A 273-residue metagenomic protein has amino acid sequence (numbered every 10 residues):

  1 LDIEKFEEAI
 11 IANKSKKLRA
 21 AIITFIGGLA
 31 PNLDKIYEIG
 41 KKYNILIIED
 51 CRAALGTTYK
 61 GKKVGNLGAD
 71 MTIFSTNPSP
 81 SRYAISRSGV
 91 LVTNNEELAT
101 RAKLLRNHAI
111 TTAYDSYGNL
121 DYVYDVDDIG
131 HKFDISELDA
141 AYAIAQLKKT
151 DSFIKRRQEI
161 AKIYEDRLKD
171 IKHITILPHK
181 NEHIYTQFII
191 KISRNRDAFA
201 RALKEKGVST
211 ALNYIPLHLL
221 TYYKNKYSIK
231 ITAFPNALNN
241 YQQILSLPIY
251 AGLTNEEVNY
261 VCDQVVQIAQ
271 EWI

Functional and structural regions predicted by a protein language model:
L1: Glycine-rich, highly charged phosphate/nucleotide-binding loops
E4-A12, K16, A20-T24, L29 (+4 more regions): PLP-dependent aminotransferase class I/II
R19-A20, N44-L46, K63, D70-M71 (+1 more regions): Proline-centered loop/turn at the N-terminus of a beta-strand
Y37, G61-K62, G89, K149: Hydrophobic alpha-helical membrane context
K42-I45, P80: A short helix->loop->beta-strand "cap" motif at the edges of active sites that frequently abuts
I47-E49, T93, L212: Hydrophobic residues in well-ordered beta-strands that form the structural core
E49, A53-I85, Y122-D127: Conserved active-site segment immediately N-terminal to the catalytic lysine that forms the internal aldimine
L67-T111, E137: Active-site PLP attachment segment
